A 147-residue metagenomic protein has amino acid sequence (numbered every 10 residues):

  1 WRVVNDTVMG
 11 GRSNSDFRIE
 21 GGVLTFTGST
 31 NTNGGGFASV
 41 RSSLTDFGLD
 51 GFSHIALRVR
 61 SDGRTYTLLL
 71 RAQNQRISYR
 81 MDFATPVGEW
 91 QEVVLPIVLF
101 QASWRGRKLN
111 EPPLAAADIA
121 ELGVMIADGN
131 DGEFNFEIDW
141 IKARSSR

Functional and structural regions predicted by a protein language model:
W1-R147: Beta-rich carbohydrate-recognition modules and glycan-binding surfaces
